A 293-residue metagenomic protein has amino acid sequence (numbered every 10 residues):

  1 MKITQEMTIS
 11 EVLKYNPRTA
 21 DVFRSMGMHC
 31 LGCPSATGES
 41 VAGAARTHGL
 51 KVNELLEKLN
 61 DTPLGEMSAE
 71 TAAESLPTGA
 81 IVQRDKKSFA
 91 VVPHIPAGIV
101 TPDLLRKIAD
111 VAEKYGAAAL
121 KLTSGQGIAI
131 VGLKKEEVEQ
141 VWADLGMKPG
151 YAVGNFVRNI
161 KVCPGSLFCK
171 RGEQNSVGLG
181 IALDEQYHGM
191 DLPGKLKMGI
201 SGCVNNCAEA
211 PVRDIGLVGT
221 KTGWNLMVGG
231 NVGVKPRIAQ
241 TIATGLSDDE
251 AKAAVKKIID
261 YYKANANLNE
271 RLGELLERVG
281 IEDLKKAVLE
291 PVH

Functional and structural regions predicted by a protein language model:
M1-S75: Domain-level signature for proteins that mediate thiol-based redox and metal-cofactor handling
I3, A69-L104: N-terminal basic/disordered segments at the start of proteins
S25-H29, E74-G79, R106-A117: Short amphipathic beta-strand starts and helix->beta connectors
M28, D61-L64, E113-A117, G146-G150 (+5 more regions): Generic secondary-structure signature for well-ordered alpha-helical cores
V41-G43, G125-V131, G273-L276: Conserved short loop/turn motifs at secondary-structure junctions
V91-K221: Small-residue-enriched alpha-helical segments and adjacent helix-cap loops that form tight helix-helix packing
G202, N206, P211-R271: Mobile "lid/hinge" segments at catalytic clefts and subdomain interfaces of large enzymes
L272-L289: Short, highly charged C-terminal tails/helix-capping segments
